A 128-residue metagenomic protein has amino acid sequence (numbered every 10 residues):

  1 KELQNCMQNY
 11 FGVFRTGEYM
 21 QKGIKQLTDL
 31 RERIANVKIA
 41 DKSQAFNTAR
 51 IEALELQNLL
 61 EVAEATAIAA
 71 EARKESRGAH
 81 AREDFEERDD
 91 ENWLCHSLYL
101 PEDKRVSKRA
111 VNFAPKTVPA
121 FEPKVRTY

Functional and structural regions predicted by a protein language model:
K1-Y128: Glycine- and aromatic-enriched mobile tails/lids
